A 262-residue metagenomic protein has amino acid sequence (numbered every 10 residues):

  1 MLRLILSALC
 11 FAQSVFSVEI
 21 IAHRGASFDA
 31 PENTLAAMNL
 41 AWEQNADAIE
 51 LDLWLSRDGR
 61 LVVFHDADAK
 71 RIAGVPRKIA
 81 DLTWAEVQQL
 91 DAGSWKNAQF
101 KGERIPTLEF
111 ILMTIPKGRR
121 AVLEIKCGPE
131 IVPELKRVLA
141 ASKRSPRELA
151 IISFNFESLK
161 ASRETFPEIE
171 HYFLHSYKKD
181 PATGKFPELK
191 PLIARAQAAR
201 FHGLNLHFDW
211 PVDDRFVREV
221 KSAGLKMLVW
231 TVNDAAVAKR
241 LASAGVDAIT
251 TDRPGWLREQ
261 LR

Functional and structural regions predicted by a protein language model:
M1-A8: Sec-dependent signal peptide recognition, specifically the positively charged N-region followed immediately by
L9-S14: Hydrophobic core
V15-R262: Phosphate-group recognition and catalysis centered on beta-loop-alpha active-site segments
